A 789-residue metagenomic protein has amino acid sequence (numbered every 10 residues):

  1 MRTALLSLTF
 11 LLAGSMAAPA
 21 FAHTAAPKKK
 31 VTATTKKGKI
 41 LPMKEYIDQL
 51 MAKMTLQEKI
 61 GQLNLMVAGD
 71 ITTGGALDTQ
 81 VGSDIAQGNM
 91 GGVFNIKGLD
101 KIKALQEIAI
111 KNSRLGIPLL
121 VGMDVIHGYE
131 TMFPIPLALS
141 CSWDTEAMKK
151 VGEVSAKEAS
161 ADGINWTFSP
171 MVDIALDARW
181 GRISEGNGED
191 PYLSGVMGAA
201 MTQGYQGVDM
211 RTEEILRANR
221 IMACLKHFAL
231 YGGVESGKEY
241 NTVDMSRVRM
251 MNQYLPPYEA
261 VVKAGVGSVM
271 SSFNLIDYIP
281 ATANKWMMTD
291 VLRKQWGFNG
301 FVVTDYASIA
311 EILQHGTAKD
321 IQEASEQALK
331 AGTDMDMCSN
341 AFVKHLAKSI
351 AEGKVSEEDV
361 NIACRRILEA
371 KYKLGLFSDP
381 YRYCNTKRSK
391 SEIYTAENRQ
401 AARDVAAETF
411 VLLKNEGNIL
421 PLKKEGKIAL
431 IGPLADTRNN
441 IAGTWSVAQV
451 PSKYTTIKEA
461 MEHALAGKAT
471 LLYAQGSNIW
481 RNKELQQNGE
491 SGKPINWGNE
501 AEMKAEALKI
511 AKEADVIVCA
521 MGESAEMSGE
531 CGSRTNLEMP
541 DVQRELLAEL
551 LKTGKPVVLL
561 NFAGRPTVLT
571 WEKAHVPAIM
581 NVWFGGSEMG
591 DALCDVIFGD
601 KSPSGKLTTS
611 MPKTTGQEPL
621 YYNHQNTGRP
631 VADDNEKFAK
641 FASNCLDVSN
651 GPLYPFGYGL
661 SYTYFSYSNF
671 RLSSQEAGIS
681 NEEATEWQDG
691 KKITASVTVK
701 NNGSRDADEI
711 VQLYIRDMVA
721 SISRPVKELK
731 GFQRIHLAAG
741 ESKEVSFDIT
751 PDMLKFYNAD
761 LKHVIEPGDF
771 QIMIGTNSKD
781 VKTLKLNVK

Functional and structural regions predicted by a protein language model:
M1-L5: Positively charged n-region of N-terminal signal peptides that target proteins for export
S7-S15: Bacterial N-terminal signal peptides
A18-K755, P767-S778, L784-K789: Glycoside hydrolase catalytic-domain context in secreted enzymes
N758-D760: Flexible, membrane-facing loop/turn or short amphipathic-helix motifs that contact lipid bilayers or gate lipid-binding
H763-I765: Surface-exposed, short loops/turns at beta-strand junctions within beta-sandwich domains
